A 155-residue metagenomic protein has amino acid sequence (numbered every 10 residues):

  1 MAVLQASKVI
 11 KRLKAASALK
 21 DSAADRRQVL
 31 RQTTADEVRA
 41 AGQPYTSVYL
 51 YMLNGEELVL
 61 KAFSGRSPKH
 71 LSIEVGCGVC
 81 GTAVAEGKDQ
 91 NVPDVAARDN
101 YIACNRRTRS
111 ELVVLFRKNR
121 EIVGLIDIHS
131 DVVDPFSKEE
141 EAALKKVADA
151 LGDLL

Functional and structural regions predicted by a protein language model:
M1-S67, L155: Intrinsically disordered, low-complexity terminal regulatory regions
A2-V3, S17, S130-L155: Juxtadomain coupling helices with adjacent low-complexity linkers
D25, H70, E74, G78 (+2 more regions): Residues at secondary-structure transition points
Y45, L53-R106: Regulatory sensory and allosteric helical modules in signal-transduction proteins and certain transcription factors
S47, V113, L125: Short hydrophobic/aromatic beta-strand element in the GNAT-like acyltransferase core that lines or flanks the acyl-donor
S110-R117: A short, aliphatic-rich beta-strand micro-motif
R117-S130: Sensory-domain boundary capping and coupling elements
